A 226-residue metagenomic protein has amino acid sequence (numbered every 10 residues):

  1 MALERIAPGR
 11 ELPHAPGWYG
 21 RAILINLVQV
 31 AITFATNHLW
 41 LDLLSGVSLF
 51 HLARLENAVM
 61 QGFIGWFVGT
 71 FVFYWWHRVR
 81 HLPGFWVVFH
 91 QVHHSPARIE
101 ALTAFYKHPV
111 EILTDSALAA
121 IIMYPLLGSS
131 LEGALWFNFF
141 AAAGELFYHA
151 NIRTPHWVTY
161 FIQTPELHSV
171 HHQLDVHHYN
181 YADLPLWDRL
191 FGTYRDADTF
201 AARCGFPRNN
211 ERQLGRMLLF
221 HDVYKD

Functional and structural regions predicted by a protein language model:
M1-A2, F34, G65-R78, G144 (+1 more regions): Hydrophobic alpha-helical membrane-embedded segments
M1-A22, N37-R54, T199-R203: Membrane-helix interface linkers and caps
L3, W86, S95-Y106, L127-S130 (+2 more regions): Cytosolic/stromal cytosol-facing helical appendages immediately following the last transmembrane segment
I6, V72-W75, V79-P83, V92 (+6 more regions): Active-site His/Glu-centered metal-binding helix of metallohydrolases
R10-I32, S95-K107: Juxtamembrane helix-capping/reentrant segments at transmembrane boundaries
Q29-N37, P109-M123: Core segments of transmembrane alpha-helices that mediate helix-helix packing or line hydrophobic substrate/ligand
L52-R78, A134-L135: Membrane-embedded alpha-helical segments that form the functional core of polytopic membrane enzymes, especially those
